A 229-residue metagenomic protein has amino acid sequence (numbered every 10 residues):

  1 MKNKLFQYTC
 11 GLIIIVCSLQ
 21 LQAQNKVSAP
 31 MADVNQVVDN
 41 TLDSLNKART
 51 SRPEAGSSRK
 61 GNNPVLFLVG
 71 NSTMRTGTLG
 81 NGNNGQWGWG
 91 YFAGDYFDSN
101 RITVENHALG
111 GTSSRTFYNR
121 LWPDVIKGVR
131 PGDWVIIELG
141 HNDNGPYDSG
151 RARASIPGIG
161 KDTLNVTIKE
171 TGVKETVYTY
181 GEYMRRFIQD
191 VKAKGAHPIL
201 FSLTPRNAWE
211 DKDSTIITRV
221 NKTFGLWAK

Functional and structural regions predicted by a protein language model:
M1-V27: Bacterial Sec-dependent N-terminal signal peptides
A29-A108, P123-V135, A154-S155: Serine-esterase "nucleophile elbow" of acetyl-processing enzymes
V69-T73, N106-T112, E138-H141, F201-P205: Active-site-proximal beta-strand/loop segments in catalytic clefts of secreted hydrolases
T103-G111, T171-V173, K212: Short, basic, glycine/proline-bearing loop/turn elements
S114-V125: Charged, often glycine-rich, active-site loop that binds/positions anionic groups
D124-K229: Alpha-helical cap/lid subdomain in secreted, periplasmic, or secretory-pathway luminal O-acyl-processing enzymes
